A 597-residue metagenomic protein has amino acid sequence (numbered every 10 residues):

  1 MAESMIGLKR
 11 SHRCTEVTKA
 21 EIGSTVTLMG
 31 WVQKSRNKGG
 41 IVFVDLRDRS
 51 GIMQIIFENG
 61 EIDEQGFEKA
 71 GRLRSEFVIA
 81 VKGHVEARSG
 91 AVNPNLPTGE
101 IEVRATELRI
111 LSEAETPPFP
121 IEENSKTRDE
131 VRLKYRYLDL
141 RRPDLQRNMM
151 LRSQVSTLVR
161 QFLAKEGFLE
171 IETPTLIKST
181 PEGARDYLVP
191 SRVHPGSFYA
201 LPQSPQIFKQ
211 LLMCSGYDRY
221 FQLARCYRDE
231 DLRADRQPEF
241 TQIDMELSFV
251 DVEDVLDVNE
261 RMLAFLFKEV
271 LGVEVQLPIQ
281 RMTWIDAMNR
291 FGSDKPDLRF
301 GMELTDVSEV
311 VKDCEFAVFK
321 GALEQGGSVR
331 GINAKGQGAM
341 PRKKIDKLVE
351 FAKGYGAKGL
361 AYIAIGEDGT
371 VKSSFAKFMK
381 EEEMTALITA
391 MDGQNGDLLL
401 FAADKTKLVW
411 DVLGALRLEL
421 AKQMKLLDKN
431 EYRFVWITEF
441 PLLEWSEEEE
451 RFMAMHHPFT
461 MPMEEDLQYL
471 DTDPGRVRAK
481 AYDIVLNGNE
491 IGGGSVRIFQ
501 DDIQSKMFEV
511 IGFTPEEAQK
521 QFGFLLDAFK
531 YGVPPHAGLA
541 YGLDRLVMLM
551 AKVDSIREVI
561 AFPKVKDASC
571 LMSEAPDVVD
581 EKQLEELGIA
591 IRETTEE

Functional and structural regions predicted by a protein language model:
M1-E597: Class II aminoacyl-tRNA synthetase catalytic cores and aaRS-like
